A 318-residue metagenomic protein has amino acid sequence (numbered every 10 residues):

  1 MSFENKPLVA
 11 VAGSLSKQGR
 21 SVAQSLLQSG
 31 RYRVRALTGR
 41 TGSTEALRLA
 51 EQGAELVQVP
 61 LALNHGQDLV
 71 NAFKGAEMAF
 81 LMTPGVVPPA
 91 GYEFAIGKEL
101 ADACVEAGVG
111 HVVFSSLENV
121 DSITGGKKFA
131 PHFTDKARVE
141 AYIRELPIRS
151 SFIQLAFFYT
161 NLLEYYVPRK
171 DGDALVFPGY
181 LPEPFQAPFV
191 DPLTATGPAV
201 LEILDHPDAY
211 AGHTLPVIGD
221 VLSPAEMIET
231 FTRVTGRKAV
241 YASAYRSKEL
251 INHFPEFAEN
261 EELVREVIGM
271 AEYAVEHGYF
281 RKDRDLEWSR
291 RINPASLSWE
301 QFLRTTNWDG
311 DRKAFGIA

Functional and structural regions predicted by a protein language model:
M1-S2, E276: Intrinsic disorder/low-complexity detector
S2-R48, L63-K74, M78-A95, A103-G110 (+3 more regions): Oxidoreductase cofactor-interface core, primarily capturing Rossmann-like NAD(P)-dependent enzymes
A10, V57, V113: Conserved Rossmann-like nucleotide-binding pocket used by diverse enzymes that bind dinucleotide cofactors
G53-E55, S150: Short, conserved active-site loop motifs that form the nucleotide-linked donor/cofactor pocket
V59-L61: Cofactor-binding loops of NAD(P)H-dependent oxidoreductases, dominated by short-chain dehydrogenase/reductases
S247-A318: A hydrophobic C-terminal alpha-helical subdomain
